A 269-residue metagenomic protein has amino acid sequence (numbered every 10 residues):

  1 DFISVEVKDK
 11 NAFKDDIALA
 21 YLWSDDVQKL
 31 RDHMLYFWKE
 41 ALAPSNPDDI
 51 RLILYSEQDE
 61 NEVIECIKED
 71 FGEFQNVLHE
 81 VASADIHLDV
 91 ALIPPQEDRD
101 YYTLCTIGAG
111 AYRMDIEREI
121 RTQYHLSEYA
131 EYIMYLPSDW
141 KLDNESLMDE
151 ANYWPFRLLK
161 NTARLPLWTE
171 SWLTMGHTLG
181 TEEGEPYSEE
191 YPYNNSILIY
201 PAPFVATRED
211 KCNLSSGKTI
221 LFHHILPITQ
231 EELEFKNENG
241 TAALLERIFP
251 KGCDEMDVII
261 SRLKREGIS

Functional and structural regions predicted by a protein language model:
D1-S269: Short linear motifs embedded in intrinsically disordered, proline/glycine-rich low-complexity segments
